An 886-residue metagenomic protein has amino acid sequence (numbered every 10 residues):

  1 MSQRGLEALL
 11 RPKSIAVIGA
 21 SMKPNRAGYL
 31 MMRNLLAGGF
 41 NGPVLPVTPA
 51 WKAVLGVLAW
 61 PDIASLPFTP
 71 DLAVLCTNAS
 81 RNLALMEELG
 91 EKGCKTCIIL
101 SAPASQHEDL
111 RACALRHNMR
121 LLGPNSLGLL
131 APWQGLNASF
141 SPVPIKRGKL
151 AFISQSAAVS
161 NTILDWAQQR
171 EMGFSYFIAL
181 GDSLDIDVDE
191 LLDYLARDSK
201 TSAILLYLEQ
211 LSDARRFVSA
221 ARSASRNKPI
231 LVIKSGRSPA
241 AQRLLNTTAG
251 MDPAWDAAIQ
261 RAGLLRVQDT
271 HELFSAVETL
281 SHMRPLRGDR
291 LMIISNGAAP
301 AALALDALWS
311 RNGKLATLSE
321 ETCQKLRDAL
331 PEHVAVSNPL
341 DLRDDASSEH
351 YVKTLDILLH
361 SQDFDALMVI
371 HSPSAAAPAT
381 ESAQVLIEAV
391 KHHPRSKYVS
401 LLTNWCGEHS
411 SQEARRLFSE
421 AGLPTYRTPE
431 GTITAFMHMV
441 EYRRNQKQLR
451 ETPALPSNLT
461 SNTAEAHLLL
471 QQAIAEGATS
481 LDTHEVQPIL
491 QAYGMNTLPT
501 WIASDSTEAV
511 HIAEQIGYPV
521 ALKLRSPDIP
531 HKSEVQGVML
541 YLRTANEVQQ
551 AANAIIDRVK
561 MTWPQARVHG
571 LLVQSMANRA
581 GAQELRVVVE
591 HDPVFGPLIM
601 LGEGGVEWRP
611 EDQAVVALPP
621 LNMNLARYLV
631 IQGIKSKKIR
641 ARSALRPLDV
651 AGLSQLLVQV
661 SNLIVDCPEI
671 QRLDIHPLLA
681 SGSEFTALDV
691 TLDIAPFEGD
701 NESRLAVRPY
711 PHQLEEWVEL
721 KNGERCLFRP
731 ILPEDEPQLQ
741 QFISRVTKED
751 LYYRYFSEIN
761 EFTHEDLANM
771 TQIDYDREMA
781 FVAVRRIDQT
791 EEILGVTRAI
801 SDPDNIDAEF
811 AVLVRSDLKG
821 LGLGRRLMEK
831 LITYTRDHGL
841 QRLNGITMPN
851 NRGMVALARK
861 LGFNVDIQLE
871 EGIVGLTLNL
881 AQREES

Functional and structural regions predicted by a protein language model:
M1-D689, F697: Catalytic-core regions of core metabolic enzymes, especially those transforming organic acids/acyl-group intermediates
L522, V573, L692, A783 (+1 more regions): Short beta-strand element of the conserved SAM-dependent methyltransferase core
R543-A545, D693, I731-E734: A short, sequence-level motif marking secondary-structure junctions
F697-S886: Long, contiguous binding/interaction regions
